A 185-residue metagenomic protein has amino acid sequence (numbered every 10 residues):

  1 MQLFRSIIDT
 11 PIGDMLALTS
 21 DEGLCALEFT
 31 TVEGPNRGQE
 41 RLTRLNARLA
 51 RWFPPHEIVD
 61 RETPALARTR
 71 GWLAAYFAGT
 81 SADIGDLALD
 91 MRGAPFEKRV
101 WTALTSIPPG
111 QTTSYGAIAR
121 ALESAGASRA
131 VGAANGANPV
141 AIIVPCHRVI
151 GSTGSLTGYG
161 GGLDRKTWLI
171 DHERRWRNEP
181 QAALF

Functional and structural regions predicted by a protein language model:
M1-A125, H172-F185: Basic nucleic-acid-binding alpha-helical/helix-turn surface characteristic of O6-alkylguanine DNA
A127-N138: Regulatory, non-catalytic segments
P139-I143: Major-groove DNA-recognition helix of helix-turn-helix-type DNA-binding domains
C146: Short cysteine clusters
S152-F185: …primarily DNA-binding HTH/wHTH and HhH modules…
